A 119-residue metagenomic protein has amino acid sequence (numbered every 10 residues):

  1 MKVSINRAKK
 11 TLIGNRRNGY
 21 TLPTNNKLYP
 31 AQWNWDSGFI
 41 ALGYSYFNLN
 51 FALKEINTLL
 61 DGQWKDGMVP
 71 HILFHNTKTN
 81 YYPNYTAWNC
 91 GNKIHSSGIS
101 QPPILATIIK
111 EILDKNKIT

Functional and structural regions predicted by a protein language model:
M1-I5, N48, N116-T119: Short, structured coil/loop segments at alpha-helix boundaries
M1-Q32, L53-K54, T58, D66-I72: Low-complexity, Ser/Thr/Pro/Gly-enriched N-terminal "stalk/linker" regions
G19-P23, G38, N84: Generic signal for short, ordered secondary-structure residues within or immediately flanking folded domains
Y29, A41, I94: Generic anion/oxyanion-binding catalytic loop in active/binding sites
A31-N34, I99: Alpha-solenoid helical-repeat scaffolds
W33-F47: Conserved H-X4-D acyltransferase segment
W33-W35, T107, T119: Tryptophan-centered motif/residue detector
L49-K117: Helix-terminus loop motifs that line ligand-binding clefts
